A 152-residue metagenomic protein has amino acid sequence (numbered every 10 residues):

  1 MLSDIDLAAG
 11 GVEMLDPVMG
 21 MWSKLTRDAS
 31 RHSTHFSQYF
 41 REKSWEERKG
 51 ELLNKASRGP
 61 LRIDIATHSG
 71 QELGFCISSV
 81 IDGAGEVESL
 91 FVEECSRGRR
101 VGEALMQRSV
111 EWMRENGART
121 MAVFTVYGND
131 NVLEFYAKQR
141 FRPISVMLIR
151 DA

Functional and structural regions predicted by a protein language model:
M1-M21, T26-H32: A short beta-loop-alpha structural element at the N-terminal edge of CoA-dependent acyl/N-acetyltransferase catalytic
T26-E51: Conserved GNAT-fold acetyl-CoA-binding loop/helix
E47-I65, G74, E86, R142: A short helix-loop-beta-strand connector motif used in the catalytic cores of GNAT acetyltransferases and, in some
A66, S96, R100-R108: Conserved acetyl-CoA pyrophosphate-binding loop and the N-cap/start of the following alpha-helix in GNAT-like
S79-E88, R97, R142-I144: A conserved beta-turn-beta hairpin within the catalytic core of GNAT-like acetyltransferases that forms part
E94-R97, V123-L133, I149-A152: Conserved beta-strand-loop-alpha-helix junction that forms the acyl-donor binding cleft
M106, M113-T125: Conserved GNAT acetyl-CoA-binding A-motif
Y136, F141: Conserved active-site tyrosine of GNAT-family acetyltransferases
